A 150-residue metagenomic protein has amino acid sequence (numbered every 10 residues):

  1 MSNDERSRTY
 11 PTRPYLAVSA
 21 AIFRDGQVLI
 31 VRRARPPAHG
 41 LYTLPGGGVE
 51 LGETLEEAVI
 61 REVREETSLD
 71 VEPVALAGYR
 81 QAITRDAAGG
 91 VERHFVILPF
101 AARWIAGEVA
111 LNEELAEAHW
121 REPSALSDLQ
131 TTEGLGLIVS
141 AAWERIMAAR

Functional and structural regions predicted by a protein language model:
M1-S19, G90: Acidic, metal-coordinating catalytic segment for phosphate/diphosphate chemistry, firing primarily on the Nudix
L16-V18, G26, V96-L98, A116: Change "...and in nucleic-acid phosphodiester-cleaving endonucleases..." to "...and in nucleic-acid processing enzymes
A20, L76, F100-A102: A structural signal for short, well-ordered beta-strand segments
I22, I30, A102-W104, W120: Conserved hydrophobic "DFG−1" position in protein kinase catalytic cores
Q27-E65: Conserved Nudix-box catalytic region and its N-terminal flanking loop in Nudix hydrolases and closely related
D70-Y79: A short coil-to-beta-strand element that immediately follows conserved catalytic motifs
R80-E108, A142: Active-site-adjacent beta-strand/loop module that shapes the phosphate/pyrophosphate-binding cleft
P99, A110-A142: NUDIX/MutT-family hydrolases
